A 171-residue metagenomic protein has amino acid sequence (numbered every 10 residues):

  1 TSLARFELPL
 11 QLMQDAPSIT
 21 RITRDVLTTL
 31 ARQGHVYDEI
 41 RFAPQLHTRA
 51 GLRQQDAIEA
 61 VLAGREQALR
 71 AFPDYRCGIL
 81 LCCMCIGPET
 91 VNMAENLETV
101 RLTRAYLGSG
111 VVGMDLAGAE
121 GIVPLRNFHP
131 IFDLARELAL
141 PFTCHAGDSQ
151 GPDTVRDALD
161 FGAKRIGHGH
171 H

Functional and structural regions predicted by a protein language model:
T1-L140, S149-T154, K164-R165, H171: Metal-cofactor-binding active-site regions of metalloenzymes
F142-C144: Conserved hydrophobic beta-strand within the GNAT/NAT acetyltransferase core sheet that lines the active-site cleft
L159: Second-shell residues forming the walls of enzyme active-site clefts
